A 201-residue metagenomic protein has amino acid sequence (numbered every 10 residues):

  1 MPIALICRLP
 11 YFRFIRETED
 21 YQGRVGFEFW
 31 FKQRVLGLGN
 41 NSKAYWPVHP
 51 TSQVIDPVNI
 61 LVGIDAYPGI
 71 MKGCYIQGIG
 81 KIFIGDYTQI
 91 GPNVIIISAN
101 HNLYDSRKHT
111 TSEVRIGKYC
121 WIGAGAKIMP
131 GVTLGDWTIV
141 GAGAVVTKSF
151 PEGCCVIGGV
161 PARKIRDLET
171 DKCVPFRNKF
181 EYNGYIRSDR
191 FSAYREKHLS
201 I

Functional and structural regions predicted by a protein language model:
M1-S98, L103, K118-Y119, E152 (+2 more regions): Domain-scale signature associated with acetyltransferase and cell-envelope carbohydrate enzymes
D65, G125, G143, G153-C154: Tight coil/turn sites that cap or link beta-strands
F83, Q89, R115, W121 (+3 more regions): Glycine-/alanine-rich, low-charge beta-solenoid repeats
I95-R115, Y119-M129: A contiguous binding-surface segment within folded domains or other stable secondary-structure elements
A126-I139, A144-S149: Beta-rich strand-turn-strand
